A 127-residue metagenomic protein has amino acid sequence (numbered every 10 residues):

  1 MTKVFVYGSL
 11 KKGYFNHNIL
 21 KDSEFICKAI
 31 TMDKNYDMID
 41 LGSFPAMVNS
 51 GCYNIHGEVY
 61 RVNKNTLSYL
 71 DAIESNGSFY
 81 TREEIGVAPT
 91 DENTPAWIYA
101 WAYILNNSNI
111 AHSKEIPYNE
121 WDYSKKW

Functional and structural regions predicted by a protein language model:
M1-W127: Glycine-aromatic micro-motifs
